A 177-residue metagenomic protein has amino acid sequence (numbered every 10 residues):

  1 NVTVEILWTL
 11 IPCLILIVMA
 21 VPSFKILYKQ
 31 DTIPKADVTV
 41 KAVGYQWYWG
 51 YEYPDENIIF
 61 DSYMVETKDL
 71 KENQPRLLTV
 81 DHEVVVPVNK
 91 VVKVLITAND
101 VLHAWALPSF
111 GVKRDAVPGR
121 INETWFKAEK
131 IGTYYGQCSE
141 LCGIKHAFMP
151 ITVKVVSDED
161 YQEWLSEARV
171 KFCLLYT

Functional and structural regions predicted by a protein language model:
N1-L175: Non-transmembrane, membrane-proximal soluble domains of secreted or membrane proteins
